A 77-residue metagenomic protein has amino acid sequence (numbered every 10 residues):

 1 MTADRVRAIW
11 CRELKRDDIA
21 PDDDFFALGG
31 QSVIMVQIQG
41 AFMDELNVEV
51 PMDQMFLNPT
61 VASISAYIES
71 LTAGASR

Functional and structural regions predicted by a protein language model:
M1-R77: Phosphopantetheine-dependent thiolation modules in NRPS/PKS and related acyl-activating systems
